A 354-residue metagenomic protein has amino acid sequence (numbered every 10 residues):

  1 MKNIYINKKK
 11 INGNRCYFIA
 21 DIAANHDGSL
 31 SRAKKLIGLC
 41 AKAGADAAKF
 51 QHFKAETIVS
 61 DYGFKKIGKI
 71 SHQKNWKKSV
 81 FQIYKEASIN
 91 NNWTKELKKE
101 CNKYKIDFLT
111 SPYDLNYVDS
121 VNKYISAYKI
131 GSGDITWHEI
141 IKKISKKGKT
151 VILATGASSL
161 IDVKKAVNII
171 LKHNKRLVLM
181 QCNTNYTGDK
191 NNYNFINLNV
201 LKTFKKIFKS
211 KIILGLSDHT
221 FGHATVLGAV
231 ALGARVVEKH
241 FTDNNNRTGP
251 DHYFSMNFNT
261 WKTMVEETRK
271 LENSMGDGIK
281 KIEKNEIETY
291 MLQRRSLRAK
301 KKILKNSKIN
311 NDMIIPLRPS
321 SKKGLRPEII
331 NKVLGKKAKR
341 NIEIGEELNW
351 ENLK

Functional and structural regions predicted by a protein language model:
M1-K354: Catalytic cores and adjacent flexible loops of soluble metabolic enzymes that perform enolate/carbanion chemistry on
